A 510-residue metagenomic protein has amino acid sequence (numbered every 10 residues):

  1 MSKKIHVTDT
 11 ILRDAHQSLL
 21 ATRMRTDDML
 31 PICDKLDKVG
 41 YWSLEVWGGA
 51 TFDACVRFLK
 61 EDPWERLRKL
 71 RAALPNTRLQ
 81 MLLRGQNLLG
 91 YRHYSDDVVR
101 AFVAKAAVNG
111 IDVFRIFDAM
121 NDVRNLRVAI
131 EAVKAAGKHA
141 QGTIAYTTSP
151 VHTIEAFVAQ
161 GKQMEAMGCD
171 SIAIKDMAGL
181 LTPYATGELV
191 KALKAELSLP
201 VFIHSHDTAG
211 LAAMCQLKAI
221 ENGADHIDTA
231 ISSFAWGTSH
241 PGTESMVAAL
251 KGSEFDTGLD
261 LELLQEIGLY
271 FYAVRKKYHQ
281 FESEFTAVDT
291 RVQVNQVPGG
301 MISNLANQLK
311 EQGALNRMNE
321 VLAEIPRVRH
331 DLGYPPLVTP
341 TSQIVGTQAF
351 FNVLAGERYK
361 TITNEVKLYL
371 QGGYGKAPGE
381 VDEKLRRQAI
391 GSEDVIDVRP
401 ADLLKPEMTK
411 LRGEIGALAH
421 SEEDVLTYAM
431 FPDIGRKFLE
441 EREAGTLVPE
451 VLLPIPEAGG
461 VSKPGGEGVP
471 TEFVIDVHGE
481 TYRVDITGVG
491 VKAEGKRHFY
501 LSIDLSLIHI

Functional and structural regions predicted by a protein language model:
M1-L19: N-terminal amphipathic alpha-helix/helix-capping segment at the start of soluble metabolic enzymes
V7-T10, L44-V46, T77-R84, F114-R115 (+4 more regions): Hydrophobic faces of well-ordered beta-strands that scaffold small-molecule active sites in alpha/beta enzyme cores
I11-R13, Q17, G49-T51, L82-L88 (+6 more regions): Active-site beta-loop-alpha junctions enriched in small/polar residues
A15, I116, I172, G223 (+1 more regions): Conserved, mostly hydrophobic/aromatic
K38-C55, T286-D289, G300-D504: Terminal or standalone catalytic/regulatory effector modules within metabolic enzymes and repeat proteins
G48-H139, I144-Q160, T182: Active-site beta->alpha loop and helix N-cap motifs at the rims of alpha/beta catalytic domains
A156-Q160, G210-N222: Catalytic cores of alpha/beta
I508-I510: Conserved small/polar residues in nucleotide/adenosyl-binding loops
